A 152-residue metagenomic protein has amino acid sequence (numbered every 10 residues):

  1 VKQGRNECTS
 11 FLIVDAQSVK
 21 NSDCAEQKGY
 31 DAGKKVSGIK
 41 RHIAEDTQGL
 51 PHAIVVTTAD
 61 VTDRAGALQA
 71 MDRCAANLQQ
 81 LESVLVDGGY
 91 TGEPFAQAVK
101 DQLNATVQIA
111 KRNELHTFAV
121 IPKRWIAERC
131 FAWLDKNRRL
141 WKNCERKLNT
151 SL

Functional and structural regions predicted by a protein language model:
V1-L152: Short alpha-helical elements
